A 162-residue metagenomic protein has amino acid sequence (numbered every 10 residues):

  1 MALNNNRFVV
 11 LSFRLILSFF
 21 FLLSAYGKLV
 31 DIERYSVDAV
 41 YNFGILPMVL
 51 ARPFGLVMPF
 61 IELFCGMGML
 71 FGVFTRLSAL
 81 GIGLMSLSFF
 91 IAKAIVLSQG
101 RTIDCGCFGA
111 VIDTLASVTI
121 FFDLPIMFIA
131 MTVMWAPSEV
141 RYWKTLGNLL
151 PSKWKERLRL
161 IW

Functional and structural regions predicted by a protein language model:
M1-D31, F64-M67, F71-W162: Extended, low-polarity transmembrane helix blocks
F20-M58: Solvent-exposed, well-ordered loop and adjacent helix/strand elements within mature globular domains that form
L56-G66: Transmembrane alpha-helical segments of multi-pass membrane glycosylation machinery that act on lipid-linked glycans
